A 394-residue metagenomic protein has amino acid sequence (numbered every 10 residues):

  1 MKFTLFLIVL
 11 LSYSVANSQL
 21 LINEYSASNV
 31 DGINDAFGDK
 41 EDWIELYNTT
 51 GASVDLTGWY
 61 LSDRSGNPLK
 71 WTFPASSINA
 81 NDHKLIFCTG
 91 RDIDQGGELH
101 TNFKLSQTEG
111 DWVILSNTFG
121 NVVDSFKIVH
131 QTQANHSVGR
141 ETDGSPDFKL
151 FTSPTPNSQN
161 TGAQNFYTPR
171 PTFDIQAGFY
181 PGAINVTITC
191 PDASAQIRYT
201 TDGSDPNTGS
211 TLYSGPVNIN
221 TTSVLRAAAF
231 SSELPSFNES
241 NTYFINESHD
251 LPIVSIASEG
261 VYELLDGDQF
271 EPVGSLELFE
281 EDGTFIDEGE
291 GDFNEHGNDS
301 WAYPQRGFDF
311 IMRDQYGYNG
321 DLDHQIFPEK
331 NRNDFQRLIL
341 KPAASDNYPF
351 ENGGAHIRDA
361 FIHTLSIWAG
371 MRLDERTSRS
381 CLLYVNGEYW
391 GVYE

Functional and structural regions predicted by a protein language model:
M1-L20: Bacterial Sec-dependent N-terminal signal peptides
S18-F148: Activation on beta-sandwich/Ig-like modules and their edge loops
L21, S77, I86, Q133-A134 (+2 more regions): Short, compositionally stereotyped local motifs that mark structural "simplifiers"
V30-L46, I93-S106, P146-S153, S204-G215 (+4 more regions): Short, polar loop/linker segments at the starts of domains and inter-domain junctions
E45, Y60, W112-I114, T187 (+4 more regions): Residue-level detector of beta-strand face positions
V254-I256, Y262-E394: Conserved ATP-binding subdomain of kinase catalytic cores across diverse folds
